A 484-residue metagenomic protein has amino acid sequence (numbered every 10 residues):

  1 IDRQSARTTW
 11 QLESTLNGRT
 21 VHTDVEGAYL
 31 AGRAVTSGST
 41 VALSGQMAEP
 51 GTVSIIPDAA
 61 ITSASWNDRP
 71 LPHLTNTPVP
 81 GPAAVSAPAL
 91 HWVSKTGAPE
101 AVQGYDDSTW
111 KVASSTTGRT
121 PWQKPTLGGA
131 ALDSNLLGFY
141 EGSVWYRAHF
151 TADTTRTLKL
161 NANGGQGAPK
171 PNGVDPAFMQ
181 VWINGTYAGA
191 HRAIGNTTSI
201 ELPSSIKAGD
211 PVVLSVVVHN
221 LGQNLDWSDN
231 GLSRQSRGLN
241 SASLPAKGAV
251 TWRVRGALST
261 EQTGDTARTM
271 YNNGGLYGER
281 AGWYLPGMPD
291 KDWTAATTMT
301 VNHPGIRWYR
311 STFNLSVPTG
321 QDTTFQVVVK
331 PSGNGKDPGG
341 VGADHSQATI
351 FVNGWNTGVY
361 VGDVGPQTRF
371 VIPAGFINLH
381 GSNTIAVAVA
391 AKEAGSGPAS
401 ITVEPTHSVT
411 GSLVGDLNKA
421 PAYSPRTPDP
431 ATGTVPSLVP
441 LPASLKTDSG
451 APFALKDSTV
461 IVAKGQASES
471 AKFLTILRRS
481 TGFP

Functional and structural regions predicted by a protein language model:
I1-T384, V389-D448, A463-K464, G482: Non-catalytic C-terminal accessory domains or segments of carbohydrate-active enzymes
S449-G465: Acidic/histidine-rich, surface-exposed loop or edge segments in extracytoplasmic proteins
A451, A467-F483: Zn2+-dependent metallopeptidase catalytic core
